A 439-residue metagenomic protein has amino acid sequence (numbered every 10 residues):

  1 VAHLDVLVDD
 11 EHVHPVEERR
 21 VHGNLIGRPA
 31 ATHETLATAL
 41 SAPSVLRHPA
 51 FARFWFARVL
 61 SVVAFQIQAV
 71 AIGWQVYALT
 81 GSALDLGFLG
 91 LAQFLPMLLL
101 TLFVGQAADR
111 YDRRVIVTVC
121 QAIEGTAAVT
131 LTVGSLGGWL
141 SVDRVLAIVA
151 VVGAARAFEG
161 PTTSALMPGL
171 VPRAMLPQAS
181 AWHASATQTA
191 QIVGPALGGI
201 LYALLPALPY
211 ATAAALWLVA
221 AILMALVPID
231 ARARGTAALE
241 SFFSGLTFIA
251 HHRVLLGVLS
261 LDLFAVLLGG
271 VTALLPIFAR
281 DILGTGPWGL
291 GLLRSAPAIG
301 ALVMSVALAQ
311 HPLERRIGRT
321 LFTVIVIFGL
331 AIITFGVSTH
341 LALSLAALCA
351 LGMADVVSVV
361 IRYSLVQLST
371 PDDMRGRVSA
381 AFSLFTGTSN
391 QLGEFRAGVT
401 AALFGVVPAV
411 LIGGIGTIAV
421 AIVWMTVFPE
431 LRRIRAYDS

Functional and structural regions predicted by a protein language model:
L4-V6, D10-R19: Alpha-helix boundary/capping motif
D10, L25-I26: Short linear segments in intrinsically disordered or otherwise low-structure-confidence regions
V13-P15, G23, E34: Short hydrophobic alpha-helical segments enriched in small aliphatic residues
R19-R20, R28: Basic polycationic patches enriched in arginine
I26-S439: Alpha-helical transmembrane-bundle signature of multi-pass membrane transport and export proteins
